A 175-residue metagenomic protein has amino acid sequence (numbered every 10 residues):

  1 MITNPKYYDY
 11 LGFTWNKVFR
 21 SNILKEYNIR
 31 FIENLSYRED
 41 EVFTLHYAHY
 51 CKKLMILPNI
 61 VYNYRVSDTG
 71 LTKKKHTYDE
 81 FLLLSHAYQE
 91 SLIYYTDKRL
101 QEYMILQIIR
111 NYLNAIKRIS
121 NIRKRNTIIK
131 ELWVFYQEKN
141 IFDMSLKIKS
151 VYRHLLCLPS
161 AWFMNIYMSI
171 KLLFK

Functional and structural regions predicted by a protein language model:
M1-L54, Y62-D79: Donor-binding/catalytic cores of nucleotide-activated saccharide and glycerol-phosphate transferases/polymerases
M55-L57, Y103-M104: A structural signal for short, well-ordered beta-strand segments and their strand-loop junctions that often border
N59-S67, K73-R99, R118, I122-K139: Catalytic core of nucleotide-sugar-dependent glycosyltransferases
D97-I105, I148-H154: Structural motif
Y103-K117: Amphipathic alpha-helical repeat scaffolds of TPR domains
N121-K175: Membrane-interface aromatic/basic loop that binds lipid-linked glycans or pyrophosphate carriers, typified by
